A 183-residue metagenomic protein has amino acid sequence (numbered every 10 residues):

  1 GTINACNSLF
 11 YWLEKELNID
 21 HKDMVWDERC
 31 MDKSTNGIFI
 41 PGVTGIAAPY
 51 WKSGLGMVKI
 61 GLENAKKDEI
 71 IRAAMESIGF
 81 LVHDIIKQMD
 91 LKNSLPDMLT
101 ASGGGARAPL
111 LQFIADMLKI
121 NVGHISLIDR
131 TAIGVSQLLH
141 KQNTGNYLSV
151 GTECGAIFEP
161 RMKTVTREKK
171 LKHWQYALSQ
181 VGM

Functional and structural regions predicted by a protein language model:
G1-T100, A106-M183: Active-site core segments that coordinate phosphate-bearing ligands/cofactors across diverse enzyme families
